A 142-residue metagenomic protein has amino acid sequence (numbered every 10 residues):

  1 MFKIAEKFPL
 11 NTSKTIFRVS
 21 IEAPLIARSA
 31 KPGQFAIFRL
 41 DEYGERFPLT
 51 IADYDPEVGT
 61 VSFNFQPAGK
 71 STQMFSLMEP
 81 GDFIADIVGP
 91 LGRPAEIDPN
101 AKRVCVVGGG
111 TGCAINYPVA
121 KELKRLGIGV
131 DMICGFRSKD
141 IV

Functional and structural regions predicted by a protein language model:
M1-P80, R137: Ferredoxin-reductase
K70-V142: FNR/FR-type flavoprotein reductase catalytic core
